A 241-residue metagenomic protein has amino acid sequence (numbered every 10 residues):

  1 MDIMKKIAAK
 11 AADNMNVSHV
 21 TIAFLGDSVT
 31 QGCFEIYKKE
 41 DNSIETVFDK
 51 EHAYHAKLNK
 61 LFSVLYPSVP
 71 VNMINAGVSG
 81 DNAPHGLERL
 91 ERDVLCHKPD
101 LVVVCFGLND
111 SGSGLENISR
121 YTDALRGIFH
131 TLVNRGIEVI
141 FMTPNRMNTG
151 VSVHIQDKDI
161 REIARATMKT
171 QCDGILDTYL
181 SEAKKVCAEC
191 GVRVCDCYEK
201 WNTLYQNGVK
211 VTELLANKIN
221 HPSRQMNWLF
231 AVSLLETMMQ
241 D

Functional and structural regions predicted by a protein language model:
D2-A76, R89-K98: Serine-esterase "nucleophile elbow" of acetyl-processing enzymes
V29, T46, A76-D81, V103-S111 (+1 more regions): Cell-envelope and extracellular/periplasmic
I36, H85, G114-I118, Q171: Short, solvent-exposed loop/turn segments at secondary-structure boundaries
G80-E88: Structural motif
R92-D100, L108-D110, V133: Extracellular glycan-modifying ectodomains
N117-R126: Charged helix-capping and loop-helix junction motifs
N134-E138, V192: A short helix->loop->beta-strand "cap" motif at the edges of active sites that frequently abuts
N148-D241: Catalytic His-Asp segment of secreted/periplasmic serine-dependent ester chemistry enzymes
